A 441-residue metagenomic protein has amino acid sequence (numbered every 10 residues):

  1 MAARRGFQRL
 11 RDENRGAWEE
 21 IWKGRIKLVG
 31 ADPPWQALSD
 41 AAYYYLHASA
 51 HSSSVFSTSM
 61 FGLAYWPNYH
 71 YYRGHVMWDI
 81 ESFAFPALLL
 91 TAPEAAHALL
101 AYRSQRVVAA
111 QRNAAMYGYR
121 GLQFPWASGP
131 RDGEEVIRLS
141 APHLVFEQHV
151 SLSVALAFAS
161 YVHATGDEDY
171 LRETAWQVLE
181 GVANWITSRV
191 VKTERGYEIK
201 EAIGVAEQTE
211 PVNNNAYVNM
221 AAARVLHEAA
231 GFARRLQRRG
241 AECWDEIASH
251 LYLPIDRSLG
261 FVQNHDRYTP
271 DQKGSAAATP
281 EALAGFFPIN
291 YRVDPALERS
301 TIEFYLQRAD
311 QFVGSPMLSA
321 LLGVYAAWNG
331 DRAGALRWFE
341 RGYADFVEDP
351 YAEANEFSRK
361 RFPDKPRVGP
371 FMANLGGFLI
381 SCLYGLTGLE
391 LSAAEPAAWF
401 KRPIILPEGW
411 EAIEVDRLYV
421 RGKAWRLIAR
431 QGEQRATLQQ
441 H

Functional and structural regions predicted by a protein language model:
M1, Y65-V76, L122-Q177, G181-E246 (+2 more regions): The feature captures the catalytic groove of carbohydrate-active enzymes
M1-Y71, H441: Acidic/polar, glycine-enriched structural segments that form the non-catalytic walls/loops of the carbohydrate-binding
L28-Q36, A50-F56, L89-L100, S151 (+5 more regions): Structural helix-adjacent loops and short alpha-helical linkers that scaffold large soluble proteins
A41-A48, D79-A96, R106, L152-E168 (+4 more regions): Alpha-helical support elements that line or immediately flank enzyme active sites and cofactor-binding pockets
A50-N68, E94-L156, V162, D169-E173 (+4 more regions): Helix-terminus loop motifs that line ligand-binding clefts
Y72, F83-A84, E134-E135, Q208-L236 (+2 more regions): C-terminal capping/lid segments that line or modulate ligand- or cofactor-binding pockets
R73-W78, P86-L90, Q208-I302: Extended ligand-binding clefts on enzyme/binding-domain cores
Y268-S275, F304-V313, Y343-E348: Solenoid-like repeat scaffolds
